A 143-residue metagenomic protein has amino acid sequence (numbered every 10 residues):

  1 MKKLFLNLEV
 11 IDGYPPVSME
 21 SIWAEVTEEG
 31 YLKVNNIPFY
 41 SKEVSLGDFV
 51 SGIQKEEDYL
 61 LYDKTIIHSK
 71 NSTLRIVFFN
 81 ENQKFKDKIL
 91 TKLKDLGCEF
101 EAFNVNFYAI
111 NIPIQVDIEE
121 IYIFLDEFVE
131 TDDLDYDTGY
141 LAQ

Functional and structural regions predicted by a protein language model:
M1-P16: Extended boundary segments
E9-I11, V44-S45, S51, F79-L96 (+1 more regions): Short amphipathic alpha-helix segments
V26-N36: Short, structured beta-strand/loop micro-motifs enriched in basic residues and often containing a Trp
N36, Q54-K55: Conserved "cap/hinge" positions at secondary-structure junctions
P38-V44: Short, surface-exposed secondary-structure edge patches
E56-I67: Short, Lys/Arg- and Gly-enriched loop/turn segments at beta-strand edges
I66-N80, Y108: Short glycine-/aliphatic-rich beta-strand segments at the starts of folded cytosolic domains
F85-K86, K94, C98-Q143: Helix-rich terminal scaffold detector
